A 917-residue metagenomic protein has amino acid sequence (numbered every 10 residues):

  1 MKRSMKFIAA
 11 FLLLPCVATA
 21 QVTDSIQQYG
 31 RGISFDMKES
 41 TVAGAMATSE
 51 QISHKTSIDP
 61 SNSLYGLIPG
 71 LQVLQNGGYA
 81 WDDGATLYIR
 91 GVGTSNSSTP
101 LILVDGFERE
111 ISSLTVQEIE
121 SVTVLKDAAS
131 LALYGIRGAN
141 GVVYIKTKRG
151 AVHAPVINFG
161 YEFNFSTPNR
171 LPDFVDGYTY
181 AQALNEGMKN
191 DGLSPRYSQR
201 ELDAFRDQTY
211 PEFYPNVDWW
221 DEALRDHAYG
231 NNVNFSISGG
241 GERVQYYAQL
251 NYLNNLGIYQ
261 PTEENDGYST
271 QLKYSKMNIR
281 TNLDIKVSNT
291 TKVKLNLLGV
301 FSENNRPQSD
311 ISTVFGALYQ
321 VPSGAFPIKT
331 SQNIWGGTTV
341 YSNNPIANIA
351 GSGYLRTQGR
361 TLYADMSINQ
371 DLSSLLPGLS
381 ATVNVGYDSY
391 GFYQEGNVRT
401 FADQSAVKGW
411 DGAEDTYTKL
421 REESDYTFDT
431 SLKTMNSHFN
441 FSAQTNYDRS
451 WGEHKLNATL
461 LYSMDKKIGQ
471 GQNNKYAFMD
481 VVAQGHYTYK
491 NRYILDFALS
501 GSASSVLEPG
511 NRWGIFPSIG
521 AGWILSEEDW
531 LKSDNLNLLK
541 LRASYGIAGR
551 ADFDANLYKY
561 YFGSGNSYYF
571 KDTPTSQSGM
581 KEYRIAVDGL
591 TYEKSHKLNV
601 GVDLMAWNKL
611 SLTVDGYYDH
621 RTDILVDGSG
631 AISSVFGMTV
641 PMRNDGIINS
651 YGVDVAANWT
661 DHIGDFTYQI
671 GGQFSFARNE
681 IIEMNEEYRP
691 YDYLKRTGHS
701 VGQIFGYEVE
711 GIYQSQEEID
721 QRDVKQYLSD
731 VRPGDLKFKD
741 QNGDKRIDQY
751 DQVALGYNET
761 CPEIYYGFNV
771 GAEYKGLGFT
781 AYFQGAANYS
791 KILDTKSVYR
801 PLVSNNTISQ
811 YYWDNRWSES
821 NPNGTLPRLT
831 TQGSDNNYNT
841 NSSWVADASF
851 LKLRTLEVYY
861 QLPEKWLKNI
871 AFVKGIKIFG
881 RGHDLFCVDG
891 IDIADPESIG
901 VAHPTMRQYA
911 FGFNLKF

Functional and structural regions predicted by a protein language model:
M1-I279, V293, R689-P690, N742: Short, small/polar-rich motifs associated with maturation and membrane association, primarily at protein termini
I102, Y487, Q741, A772: Short aromatic-centered micro-motifs
F107-G150, R170-F174, Y214-N234, L253-K294 (+10 more regions): Outer-membrane beta-barrel proteins
N158-P211, S309-D310, H662-T760: Conserved small-residue
R196, V321, A325-T330, A347 (+3 more regions): Extracytoplasmic gating/loop element in the C-terminal half of outer-membrane beta-barrel translocons and assembly
N282-T291, L297-F301, R306-I311, G316-Y319 (+3 more regions): Extracellular/periplasmic, surface-exposed regions of secreted and cell-surface proteins
T639-N649, Y688-G706, L755-G771, V798-D814 (+2 more regions): C-terminal extracellular loops and terminal segments of Gram-negative outer membrane beta-barrel proteins
E759-I792: Glycine-rich, aromatic-lined ligand/substrate-binding cores of catalytic and carbohydrate-binding domains
